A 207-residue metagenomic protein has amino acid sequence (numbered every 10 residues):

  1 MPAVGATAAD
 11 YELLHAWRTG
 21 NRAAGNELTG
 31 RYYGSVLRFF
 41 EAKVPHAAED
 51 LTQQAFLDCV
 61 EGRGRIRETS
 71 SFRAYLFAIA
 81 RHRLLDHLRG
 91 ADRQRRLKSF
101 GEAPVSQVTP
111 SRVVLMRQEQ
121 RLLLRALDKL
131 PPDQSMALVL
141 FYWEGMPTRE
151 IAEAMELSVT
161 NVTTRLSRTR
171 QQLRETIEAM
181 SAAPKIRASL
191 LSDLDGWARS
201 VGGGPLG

Functional and structural regions predicted by a protein language model:
M1-G34, R125-D128, G203-G207: N-terminal module of bacterial RNA polymerase sigma factors
P2, L122-R125, A154-E156, Q171-G207: C-terminal edge and immediately downstream basic/flexible tail or linker adjoining helix-turn-helix-like DNA-binding
P2-V4, R18-E27, L37-Q54, R65-R67 (+1 more regions): Short, charged helix-capping/linker segments at alpha-helix termini
A3-T7, D86, Q94-Q120, P147 (+1 more regions): Internal acidic/polar
D50-L57, S70-H82: Structural recognition of an alpha-helix C-terminal capping motif at a helix-to-coil junction
G64-E68, A78-S99, M116, R168 (+1 more regions): Arg/Lys-rich amphipathic alpha helix in sigma70-family domain 2
R81, L85, W143, R149 (+1 more regions): DNA-recognition helix of helix-turn-helix
A137-F141: A short pre-motif secondary-structure segment
